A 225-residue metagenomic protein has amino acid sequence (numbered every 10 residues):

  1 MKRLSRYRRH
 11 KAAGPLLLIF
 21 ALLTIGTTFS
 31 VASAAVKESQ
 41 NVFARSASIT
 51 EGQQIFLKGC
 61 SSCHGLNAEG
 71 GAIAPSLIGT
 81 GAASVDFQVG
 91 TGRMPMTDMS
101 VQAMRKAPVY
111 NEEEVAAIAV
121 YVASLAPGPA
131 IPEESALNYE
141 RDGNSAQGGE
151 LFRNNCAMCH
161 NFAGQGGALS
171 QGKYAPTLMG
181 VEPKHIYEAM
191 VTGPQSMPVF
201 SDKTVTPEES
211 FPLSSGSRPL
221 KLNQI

Functional and structural regions predicted by a protein language model:
M1-S48, P219-I225: N-terminal export/targeting leaders of redox proteins
H10, L18-I19, N41-S48, V120-N144 (+1 more regions): Intrinsic disorder/low-complexity detector
S33-F43, G65, R93-A107: Sequence context of c-type cytochrome heme-c attachment sites
R45-I49, Q53-S76, F87, T91-T97 (+5 more regions): Periplasmic/extracellular electron-transfer cofactor-ligation site, primarily the c-type cytochrome heme-c attachment
I78-A126, G172-N223: Extracytoplasmic electron-transfer domains, predominantly the class I c-type cytochrome c fold
